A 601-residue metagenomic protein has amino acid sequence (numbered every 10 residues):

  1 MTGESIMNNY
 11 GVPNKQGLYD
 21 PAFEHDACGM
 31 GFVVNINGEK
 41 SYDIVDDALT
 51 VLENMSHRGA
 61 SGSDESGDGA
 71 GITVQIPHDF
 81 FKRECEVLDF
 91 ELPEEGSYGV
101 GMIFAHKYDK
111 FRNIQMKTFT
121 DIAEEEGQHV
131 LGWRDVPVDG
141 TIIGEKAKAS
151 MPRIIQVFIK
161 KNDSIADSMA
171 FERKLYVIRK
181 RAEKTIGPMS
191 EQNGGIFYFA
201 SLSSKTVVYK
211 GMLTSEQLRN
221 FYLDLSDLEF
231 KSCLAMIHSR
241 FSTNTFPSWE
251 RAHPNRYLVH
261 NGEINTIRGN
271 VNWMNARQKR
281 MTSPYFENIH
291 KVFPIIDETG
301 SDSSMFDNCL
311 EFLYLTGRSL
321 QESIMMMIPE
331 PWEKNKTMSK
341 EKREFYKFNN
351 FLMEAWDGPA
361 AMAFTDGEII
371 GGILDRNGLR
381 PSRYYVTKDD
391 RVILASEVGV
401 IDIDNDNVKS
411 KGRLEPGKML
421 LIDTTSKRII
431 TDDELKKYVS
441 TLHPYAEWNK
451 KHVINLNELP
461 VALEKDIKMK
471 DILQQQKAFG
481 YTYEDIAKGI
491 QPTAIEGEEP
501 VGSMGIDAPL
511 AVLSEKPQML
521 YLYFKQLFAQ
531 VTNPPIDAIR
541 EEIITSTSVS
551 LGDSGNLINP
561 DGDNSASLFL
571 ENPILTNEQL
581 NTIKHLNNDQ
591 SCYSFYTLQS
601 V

Functional and structural regions predicted by a protein language model:
T2-D589: Conserved short alpha-helical segments that host acidic/polar catalytic motifs at enzyme active sites
P573, F595-V601: Conserved alpha/beta-domain cores
D589-F595: Flexible hinge/switch segments at interdomain interfaces of large molecular machines
